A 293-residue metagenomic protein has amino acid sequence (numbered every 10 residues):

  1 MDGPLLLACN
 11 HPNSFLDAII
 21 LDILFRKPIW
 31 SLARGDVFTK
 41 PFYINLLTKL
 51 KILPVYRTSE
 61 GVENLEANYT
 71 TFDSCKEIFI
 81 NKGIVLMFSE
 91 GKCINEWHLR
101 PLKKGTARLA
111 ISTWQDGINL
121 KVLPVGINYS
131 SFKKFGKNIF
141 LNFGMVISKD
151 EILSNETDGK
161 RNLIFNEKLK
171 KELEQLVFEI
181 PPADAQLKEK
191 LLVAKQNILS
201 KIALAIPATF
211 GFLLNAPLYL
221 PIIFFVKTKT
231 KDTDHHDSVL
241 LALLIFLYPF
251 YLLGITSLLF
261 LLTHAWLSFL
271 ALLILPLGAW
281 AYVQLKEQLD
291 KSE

Functional and structural regions predicted by a protein language model:
M1-L153, T209, L220, F224-E293: Soluble catalytic domains of membrane acyltransferases
E156-V193: Long, charge-rich alpha-helical interaction segments
N166, L176, P217-K227: Hydrophobic, membrane-facing alpha-helical anchors
F178, P182-Q196, S200-K201, L277-Y282 (+1 more regions): C-terminal intrinsically disordered extensions
F178-P182, F212-Y219, L259: Intrinsically disordered or highly flexible coil/loop and linker segments, enriched in small and charged/polar residues
K195-P217: Transmembrane alpha-helical segments and their cytosolic interface motifs in multi-pass membrane proteins
